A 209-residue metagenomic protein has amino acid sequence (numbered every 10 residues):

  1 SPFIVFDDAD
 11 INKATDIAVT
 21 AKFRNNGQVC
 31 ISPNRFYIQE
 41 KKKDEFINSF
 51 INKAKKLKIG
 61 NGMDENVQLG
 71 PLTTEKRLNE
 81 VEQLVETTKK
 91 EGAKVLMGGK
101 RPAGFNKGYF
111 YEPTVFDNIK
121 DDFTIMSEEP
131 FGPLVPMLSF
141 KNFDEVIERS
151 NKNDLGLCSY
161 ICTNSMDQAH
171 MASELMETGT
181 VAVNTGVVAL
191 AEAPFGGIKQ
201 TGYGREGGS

Functional and structural regions predicted by a protein language model:
S1-K120, V183: ALDH superfamily catalytic-core signature
I4, K58, V85, K90 (+2 more regions): Conserved C-terminal structural/oligomerization subdomain of aldehyde/semialdehyde dehydrogenase
